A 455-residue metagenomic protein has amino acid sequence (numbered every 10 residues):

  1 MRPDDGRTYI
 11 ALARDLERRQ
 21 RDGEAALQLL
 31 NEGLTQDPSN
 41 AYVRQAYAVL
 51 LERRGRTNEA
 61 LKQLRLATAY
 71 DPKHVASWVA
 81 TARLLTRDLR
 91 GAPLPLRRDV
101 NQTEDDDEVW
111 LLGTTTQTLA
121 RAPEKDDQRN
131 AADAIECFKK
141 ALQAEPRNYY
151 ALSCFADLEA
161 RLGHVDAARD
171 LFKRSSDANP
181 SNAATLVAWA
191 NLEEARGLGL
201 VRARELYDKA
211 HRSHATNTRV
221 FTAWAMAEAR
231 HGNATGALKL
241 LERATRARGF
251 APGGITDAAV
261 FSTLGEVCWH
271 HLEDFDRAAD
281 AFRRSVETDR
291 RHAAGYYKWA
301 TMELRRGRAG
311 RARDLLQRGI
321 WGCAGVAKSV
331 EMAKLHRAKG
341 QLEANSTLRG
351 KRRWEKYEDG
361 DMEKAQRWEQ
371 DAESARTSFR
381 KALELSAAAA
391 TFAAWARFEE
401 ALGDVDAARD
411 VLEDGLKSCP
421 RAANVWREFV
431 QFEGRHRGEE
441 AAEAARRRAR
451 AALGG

Functional and structural regions predicted by a protein language model:
M1-G455: Alpha-helical solenoid scaffolds in eukaryotic macromolecular assemblies
